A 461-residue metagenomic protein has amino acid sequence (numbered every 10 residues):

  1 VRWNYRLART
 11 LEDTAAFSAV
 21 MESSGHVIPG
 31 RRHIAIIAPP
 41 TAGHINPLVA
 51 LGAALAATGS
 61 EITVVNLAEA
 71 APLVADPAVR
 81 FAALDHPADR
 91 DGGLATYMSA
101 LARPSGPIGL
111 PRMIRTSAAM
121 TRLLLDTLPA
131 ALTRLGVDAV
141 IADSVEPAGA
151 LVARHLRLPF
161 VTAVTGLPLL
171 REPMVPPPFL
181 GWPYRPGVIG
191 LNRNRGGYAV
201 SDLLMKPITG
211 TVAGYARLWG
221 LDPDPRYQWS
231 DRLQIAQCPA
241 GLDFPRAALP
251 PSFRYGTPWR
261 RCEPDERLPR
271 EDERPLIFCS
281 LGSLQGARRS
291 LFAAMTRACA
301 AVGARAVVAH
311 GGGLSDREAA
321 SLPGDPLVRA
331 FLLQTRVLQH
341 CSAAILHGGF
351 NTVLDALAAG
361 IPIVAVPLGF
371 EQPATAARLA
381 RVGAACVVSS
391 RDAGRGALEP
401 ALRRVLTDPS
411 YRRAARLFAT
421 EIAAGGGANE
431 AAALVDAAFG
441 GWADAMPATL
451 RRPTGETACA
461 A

Functional and structural regions predicted by a protein language model:
W3, L11-T14, V20-G25, L135 (+1 more regions): C-terminal amphipathic helix plus adjacent low-complexity, charged tail appended to glycosyltransferase catalytic
W3, L7, S24, I28-R31 (+1 more regions): Donor-nucleotide binding loops and adjacent catalytic segments primarily of GT-B fold Leloir glycosyltransferases
F17-A82: N-terminal subdomain of nucleotide-sugar transferases
G52, V140, A330-R378: A donor-sugar binding/catalytic signature common to diverse glycosyltransferases and related nucleotide-sugar
T63-L110: Conserved nucleotide-sugar phosphate-binding/catalytic loop shared by glycosyltransferases and other
A118-L191, G241: Conserved nucleotide-sugar donor-interacting segment of glycosyltransferase catalytic cores, predominantly GT-B
V161-F244: Active-site-proximal region of nucleotide-activated glycan assembly enzymes, centered on histidine/acidic-rich loops
F370-A401, R413: Change "using UDP/GDP/dTDP sugars" to "using nucleotide sugars
